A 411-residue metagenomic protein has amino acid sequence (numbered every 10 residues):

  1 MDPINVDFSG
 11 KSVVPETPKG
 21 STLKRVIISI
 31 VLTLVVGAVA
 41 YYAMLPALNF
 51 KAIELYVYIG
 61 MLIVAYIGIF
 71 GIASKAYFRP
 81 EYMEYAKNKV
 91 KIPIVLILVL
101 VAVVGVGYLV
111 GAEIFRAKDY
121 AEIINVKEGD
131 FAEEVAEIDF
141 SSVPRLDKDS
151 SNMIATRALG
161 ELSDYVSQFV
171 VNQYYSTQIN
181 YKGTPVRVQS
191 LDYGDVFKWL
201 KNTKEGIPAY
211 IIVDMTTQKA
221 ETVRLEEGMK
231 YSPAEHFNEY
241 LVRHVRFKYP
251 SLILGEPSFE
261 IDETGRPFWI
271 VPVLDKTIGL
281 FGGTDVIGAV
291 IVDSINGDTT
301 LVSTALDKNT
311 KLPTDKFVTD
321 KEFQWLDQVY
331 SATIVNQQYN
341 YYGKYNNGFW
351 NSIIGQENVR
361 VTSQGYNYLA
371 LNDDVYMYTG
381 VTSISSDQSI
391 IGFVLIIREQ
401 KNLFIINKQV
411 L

Functional and structural regions predicted by a protein language model:
P3-L411: Soluble extracytoplasmic regions of secretory-pathway and membrane proteins
